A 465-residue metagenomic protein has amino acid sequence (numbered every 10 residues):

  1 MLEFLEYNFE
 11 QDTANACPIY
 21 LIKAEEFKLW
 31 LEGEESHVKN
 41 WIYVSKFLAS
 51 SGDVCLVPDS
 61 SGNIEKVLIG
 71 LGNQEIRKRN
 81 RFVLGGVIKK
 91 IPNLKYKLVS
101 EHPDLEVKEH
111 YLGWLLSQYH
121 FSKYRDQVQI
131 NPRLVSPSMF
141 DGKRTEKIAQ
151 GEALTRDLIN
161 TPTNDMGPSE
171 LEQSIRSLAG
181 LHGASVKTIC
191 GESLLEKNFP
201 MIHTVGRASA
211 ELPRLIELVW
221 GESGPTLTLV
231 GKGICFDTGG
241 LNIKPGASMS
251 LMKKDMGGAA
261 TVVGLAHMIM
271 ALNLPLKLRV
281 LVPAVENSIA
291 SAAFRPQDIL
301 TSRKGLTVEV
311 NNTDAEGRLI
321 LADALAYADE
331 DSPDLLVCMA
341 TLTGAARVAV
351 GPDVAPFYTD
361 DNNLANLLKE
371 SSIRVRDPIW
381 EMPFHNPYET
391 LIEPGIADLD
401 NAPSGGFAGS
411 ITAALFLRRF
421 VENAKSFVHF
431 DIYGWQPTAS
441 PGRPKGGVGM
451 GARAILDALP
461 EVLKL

Functional and structural regions predicted by a protein language model:
M1-G233: Short amphipathic alpha-helical segment within the helicase RecA-like ATPase core that mediates nucleic-acid
E172-L465: A generic structural signal for tightly packed, nonpolar segments enriched in small/aliphatic residues
